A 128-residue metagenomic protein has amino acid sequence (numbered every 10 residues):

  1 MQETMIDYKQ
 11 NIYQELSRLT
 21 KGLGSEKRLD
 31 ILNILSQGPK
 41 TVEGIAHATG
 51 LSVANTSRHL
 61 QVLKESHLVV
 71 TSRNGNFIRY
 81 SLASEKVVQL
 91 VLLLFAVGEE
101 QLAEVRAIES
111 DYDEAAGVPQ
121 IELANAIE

Functional and structural regions predicted by a protein language model:
M1-E15, K86-E128: Amphipathic alpha-helical dimerization/coiled-coil segments that flank or bridge DNA-binding/regulatory modules
Q14-A54, N74-V87: N-terminal helix-turn-helix DNA-binding core of bacterial DNA-binding proteins
H47, R58, K64-E65: Alpha-helical residues within the helix-turn-helix
N55-H59, G98: Short alpha-helical linear motifs
